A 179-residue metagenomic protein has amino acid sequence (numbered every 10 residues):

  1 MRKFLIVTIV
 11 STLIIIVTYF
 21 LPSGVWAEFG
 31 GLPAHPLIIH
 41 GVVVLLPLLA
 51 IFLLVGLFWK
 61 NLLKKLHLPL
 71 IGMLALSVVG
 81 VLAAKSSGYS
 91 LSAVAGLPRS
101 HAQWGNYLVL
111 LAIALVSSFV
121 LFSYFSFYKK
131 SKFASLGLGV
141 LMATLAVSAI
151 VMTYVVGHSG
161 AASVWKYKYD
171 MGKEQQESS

Functional and structural regions predicted by a protein language model:
R2-S179: Polytopic transmembrane helical bundles with strong interfacial aromatic enrichment
